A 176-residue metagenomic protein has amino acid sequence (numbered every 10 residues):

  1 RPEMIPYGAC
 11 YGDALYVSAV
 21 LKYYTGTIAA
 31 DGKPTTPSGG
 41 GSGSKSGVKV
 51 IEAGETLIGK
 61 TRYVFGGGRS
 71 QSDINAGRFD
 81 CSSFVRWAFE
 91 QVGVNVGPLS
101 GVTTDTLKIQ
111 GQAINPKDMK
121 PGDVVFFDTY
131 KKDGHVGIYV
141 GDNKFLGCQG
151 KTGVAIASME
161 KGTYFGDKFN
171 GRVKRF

Functional and structural regions predicted by a protein language model:
R1-K49, K168-F176: Non-catalytic cell-wall polysaccharide-engagement segments
R1-P2, V20, Y24-D31, G54-R62 (+1 more regions): Sec/Tat-exported extracytoplasmic proteins
G12-Y23, S46-A53, D80-W87, Q91 (+1 more regions): Extracytoplasmic/secreted proteins, especially bacterial periplasmic and envelope-associated proteins
T56, F65, G147, S158 (+1 more regions): Structural signal for conserved beta-strand scaffold positions within catalytic alpha/beta enzyme cores
R62-P121, A155-A157, G166-N170: Catalytic cysteine-centered active-site loop
G97-V102, I138-T163: Catalytic Cys-His active-site segments of thiol-dependent hydrolases/isopeptidases
F126-F127: A generic structural signal for residues embedded in beta-strands
K131-Y139: Short, Lys/Arg- and Gly-enriched loop/turn segments at beta-strand edges
